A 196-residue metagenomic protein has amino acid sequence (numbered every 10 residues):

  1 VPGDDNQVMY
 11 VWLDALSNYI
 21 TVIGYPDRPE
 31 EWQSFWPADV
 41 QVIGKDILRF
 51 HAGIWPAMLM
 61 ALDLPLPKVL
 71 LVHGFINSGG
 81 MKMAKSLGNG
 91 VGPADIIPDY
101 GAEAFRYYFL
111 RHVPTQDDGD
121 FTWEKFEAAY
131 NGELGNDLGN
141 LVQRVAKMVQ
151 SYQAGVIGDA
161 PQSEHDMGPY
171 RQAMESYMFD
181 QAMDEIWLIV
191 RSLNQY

Functional and structural regions predicted by a protein language model:
V1-G158, A182-W187: Structured secondary-structure scaffolds
M60, A173-M174: Hydrophobic residues in alpha-helical segments
E124, Q153-A173, Y196: Acidic, turn-prone loop/beta-hairpin segments
L141, M148, A173, Q195-Y196: Short alpha-helical functional segments enriched in proximate histidine and acidic residues
Y177-Q181: Short helix-adjacent coil turns
D184-Y196: Core structural elements
